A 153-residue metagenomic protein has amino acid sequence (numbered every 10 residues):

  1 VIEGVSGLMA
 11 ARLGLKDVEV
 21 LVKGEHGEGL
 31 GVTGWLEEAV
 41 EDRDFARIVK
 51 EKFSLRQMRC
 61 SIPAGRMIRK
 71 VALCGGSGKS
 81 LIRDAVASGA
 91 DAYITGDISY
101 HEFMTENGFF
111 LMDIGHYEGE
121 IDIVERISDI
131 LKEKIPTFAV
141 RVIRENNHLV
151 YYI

Functional and structural regions predicted by a protein language model:
V1-I153: Hydrophobic structural segments
